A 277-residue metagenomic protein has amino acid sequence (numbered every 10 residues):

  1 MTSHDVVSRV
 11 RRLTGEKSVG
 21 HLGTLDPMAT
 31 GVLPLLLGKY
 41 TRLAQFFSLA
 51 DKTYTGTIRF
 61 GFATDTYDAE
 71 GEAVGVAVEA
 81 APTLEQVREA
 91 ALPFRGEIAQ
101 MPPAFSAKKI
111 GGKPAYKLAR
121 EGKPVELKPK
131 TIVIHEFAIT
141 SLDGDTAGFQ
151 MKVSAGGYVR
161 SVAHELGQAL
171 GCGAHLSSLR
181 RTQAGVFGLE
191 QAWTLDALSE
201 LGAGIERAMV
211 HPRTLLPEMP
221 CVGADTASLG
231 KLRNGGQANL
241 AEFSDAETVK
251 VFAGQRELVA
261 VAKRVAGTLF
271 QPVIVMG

Functional and structural regions predicted by a protein language model:
M1-Q191, A260-V261, Q271: RNA pseudouridine synthases
H4-L25, A29, E85, A169-G277: Accessory RNA 3′-end/elbow-binding domains used by RNA modification enzymes
